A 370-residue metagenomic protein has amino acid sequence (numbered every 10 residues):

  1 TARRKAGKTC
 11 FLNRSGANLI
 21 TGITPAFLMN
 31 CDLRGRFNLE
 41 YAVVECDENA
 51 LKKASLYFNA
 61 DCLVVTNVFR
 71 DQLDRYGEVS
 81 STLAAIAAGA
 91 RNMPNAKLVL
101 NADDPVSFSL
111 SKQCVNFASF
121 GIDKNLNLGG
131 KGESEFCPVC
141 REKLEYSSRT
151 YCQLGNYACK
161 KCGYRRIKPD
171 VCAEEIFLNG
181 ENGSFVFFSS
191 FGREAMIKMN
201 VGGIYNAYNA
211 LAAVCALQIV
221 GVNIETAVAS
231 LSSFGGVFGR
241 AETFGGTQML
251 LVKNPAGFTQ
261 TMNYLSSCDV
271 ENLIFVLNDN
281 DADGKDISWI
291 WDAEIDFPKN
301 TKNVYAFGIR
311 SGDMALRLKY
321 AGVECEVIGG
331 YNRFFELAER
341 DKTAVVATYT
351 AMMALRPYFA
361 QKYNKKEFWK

Functional and structural regions predicted by a protein language model:
T1-G121, N127-G132, F136: Phosphate-binding loop of NTP-binding sites
R14, N67, F120-D123, L277 (+2 more regions): Residues at the C-termini of beta-strands that transition into short coil/loop
G16, D47, D103, G202 (+3 more regions): Short beta->alpha junction loops/turns
N38-L39, V115, I167-P169, G192 (+3 more regions): A short helix-to-beta-strand connector/capping loop
E45, T66, V99, N209 (+3 more regions): Residue-level signal for inorganic ion chemistry
K53-A54, D74-R75, F108-S111, R149 (+5 more regions): Short glycine-/acidic-enriched loop or helix-start segments at secondary-structure transitions that form or flank
A118-F258: Adenine nucleotide phosphate-binding catalytic loops in nucleotide-utilizing enzymes
R141, C159-G163, C215-N223, A229-K370: ATP-dependent carboxylate-amine ligase
